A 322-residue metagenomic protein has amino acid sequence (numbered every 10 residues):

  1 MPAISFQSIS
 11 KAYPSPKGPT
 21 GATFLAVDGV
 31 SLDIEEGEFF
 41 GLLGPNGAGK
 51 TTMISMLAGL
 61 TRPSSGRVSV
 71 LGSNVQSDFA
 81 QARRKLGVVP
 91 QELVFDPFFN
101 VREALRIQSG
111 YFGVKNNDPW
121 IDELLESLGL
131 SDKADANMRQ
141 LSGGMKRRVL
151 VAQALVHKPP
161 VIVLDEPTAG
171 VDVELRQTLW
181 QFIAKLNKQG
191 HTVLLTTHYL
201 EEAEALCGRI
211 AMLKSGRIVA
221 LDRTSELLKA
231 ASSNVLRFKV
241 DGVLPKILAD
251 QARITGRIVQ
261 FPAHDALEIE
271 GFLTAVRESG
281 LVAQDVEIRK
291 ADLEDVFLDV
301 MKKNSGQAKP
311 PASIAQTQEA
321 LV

Functional and structural regions predicted by a protein language model:
G66-S77, Q81-A82: Conserved ABC transporter NBD signature motif
R106, G110-K133: Conserved ABC ATPase "signature" region
V156-P160: A short, proline-enriched helix->beta-strand linker immediately N-terminal to the Walker B motif in ABC-type P-loop
I162-E166: Catalytic Walker B motif of ABC-type/P-loop ATPase nucleotide-binding domains
W180-H264: ABC transporter nucleotide-binding domain
S233-N304, V322: Short, charged/small-residue-rich alpha-helical element at the C-terminal edge of ABC transporter nucleotide-binding
